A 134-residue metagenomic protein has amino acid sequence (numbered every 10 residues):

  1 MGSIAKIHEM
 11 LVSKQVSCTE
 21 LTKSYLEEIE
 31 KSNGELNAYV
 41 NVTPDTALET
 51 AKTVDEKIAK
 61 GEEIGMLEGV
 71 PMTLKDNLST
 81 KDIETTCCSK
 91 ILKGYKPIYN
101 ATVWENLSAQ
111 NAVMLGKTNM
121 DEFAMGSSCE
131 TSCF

Functional and structural regions predicted by a protein language model:
M1-E49: An N-terminal boundary/leader segment
S3-I4, I58, N100-A101: Generic non-transmembrane alpha-helix signal with a bias for helix starts/N-cap capping motifs
E28, S32, T50, V54 (+3 more regions): Short alpha-helical functional segments enriched in proximate histidine and acidic residues
V54-P71: Immediate post-signal peptide segment of exported/extracytoplasmic ligand-binding proteins
E68-F134: Short glycine/serine-rich loop/turn segments
